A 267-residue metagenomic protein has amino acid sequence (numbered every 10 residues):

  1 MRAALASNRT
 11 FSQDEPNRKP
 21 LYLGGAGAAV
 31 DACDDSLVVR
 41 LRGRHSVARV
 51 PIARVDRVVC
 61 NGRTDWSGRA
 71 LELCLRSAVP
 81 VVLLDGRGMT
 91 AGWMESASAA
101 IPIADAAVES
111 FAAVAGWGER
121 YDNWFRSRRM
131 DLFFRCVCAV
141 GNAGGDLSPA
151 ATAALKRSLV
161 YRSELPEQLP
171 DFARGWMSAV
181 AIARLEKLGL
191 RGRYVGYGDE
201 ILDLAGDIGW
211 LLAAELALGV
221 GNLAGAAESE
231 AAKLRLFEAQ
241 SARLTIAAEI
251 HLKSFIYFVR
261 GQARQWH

Functional and structural regions predicted by a protein language model:
R2-A29, A91, A99-H267: Active-site helix-to-loop segments that bind/position phosphate- or nucleotide-bearing substrates and donors across
G24-T64: N-terminal ordered "arm"
C33, C60, C74, C136-C138: Generic recognition of cysteine residues
A53-R57, N61-R128: A surface-exposed, charged beta-strand/loop segment in the N-terminal or early-internal portion of soluble proteins
